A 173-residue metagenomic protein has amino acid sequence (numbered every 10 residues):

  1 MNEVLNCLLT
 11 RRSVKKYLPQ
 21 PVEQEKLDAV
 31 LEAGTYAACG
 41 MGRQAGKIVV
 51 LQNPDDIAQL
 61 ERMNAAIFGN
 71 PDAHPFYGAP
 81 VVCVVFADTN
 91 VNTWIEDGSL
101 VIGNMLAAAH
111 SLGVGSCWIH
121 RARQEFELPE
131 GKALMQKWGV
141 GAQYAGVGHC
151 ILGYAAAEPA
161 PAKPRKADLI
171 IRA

Functional and structural regions predicted by a protein language model:
M1-A173: Acidic, surface-exposed loops and disordered segments
